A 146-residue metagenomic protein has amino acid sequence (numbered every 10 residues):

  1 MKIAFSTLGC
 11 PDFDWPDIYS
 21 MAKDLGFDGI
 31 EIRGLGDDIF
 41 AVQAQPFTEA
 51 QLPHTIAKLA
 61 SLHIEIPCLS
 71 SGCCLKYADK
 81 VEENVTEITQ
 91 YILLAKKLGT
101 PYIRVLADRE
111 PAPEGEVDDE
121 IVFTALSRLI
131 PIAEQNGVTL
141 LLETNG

Functional and structural regions predicted by a protein language model:
M1-A4: Extreme N-terminal starter segment of soluble prokaryotic enzymes
S6-T7, E143: Short beta-strand segments
T7-D14: Short polar catalytic/cofactor-binding loops
L8, A44-Q45, V81, D119: A generic secondary-structure micro-motif detector that highlights 1-2 residue hydrophobic/ambivalent hotspots embedded
P16-D17, P53-H54, K58-C68, L75-G146: Active-site acidic/histidine proton-transfer and metal-coordination neighborhood in alpha/beta enzyme cores
P16-D37, L98-G99: Catalytic domains of carbohydrate-active enzymes, especially glycoside hydrolases
I30-I39, P67-C73, A107: Short, conserved active-site loops that position catalytic residues or coordinate cofactors/metal ions across diverse
I39-F47: Short, flexible/disordered intra-domain loops and linkers
